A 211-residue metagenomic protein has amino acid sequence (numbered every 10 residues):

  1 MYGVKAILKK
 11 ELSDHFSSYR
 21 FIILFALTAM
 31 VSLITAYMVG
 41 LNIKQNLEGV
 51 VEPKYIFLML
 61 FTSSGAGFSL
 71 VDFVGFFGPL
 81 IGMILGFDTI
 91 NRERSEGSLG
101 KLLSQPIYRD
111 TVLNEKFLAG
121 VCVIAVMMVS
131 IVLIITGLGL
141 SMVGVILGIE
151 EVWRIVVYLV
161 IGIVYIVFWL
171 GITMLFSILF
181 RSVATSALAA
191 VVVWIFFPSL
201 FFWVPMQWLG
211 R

Functional and structural regions predicted by a protein language model:
M1, G75-P79, N91-R92, M127 (+1 more regions): Alpha-helical transmembrane segments of multi-pass membrane transport proteins
M1-T28: Aromatic- and glycine-rich beta-strand/loop motifs that create alpha-glucan
Y19-N46, L70-M83, A189-P205: Hydrophobic alpha-helical transmembrane segments of multi-pass membrane transport/permease proteins
R20, Y108-R109: Short coil/turn motifs that cap or connect alpha-helices
T28-L41, K54-V74, E115-R181: Secretory targeting signals
G82-G86, I134, I172, F201: Hydrophobic/aromatic residues in alpha-helical transmembrane segments
M83-Q105, F117: Transmembrane helix boundary and interhelical loop/hinge segments in multi-pass membrane proteins
G171-R211: Small-residue-rich alpha-helical segments with characteristic i,i+4
